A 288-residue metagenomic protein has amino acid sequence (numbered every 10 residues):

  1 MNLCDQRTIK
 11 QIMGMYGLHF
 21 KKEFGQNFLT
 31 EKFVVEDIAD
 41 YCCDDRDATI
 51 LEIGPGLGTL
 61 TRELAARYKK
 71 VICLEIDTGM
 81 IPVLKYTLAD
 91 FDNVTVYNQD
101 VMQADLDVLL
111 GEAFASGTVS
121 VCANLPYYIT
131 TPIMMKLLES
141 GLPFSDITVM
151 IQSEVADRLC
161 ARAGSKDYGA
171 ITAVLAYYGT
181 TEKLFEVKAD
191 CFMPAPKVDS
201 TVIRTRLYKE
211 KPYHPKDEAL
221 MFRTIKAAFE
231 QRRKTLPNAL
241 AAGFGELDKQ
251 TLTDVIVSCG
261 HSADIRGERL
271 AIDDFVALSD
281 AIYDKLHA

Functional and structural regions predicted by a protein language model:
M1-A227, E268, A277, A288: Catalytic cores of RNA-modifying enzymes
Y16-F20, K166, Q231-T235, L247 (+2 more regions): Short secondary-structure junctions and interdomain/linker hinges
L138, A241, Y283: Short, locally clustered residues in the helix-turn-helix/winged-helix DNA-binding domain
T201, T205-L207, Y213-T251, C259-S262 (+1 more regions): An accessory alpha-helical subdomain
S258-A288: Short, amphipathic C-terminal "tail helix"
